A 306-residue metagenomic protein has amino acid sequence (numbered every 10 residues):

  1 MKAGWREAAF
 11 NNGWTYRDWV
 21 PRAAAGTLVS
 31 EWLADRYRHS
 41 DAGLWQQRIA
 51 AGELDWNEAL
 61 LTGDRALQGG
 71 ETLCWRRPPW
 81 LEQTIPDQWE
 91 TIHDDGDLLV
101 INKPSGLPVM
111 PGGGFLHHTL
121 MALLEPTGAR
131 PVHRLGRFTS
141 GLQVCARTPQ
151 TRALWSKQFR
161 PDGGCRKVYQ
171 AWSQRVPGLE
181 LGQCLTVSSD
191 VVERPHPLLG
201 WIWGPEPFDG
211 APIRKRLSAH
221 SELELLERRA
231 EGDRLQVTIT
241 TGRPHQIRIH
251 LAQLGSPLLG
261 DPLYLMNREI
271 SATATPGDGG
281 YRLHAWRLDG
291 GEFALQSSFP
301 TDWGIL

Functional and structural regions predicted by a protein language model:
M1-L306: RNA pseudouridine synthases
